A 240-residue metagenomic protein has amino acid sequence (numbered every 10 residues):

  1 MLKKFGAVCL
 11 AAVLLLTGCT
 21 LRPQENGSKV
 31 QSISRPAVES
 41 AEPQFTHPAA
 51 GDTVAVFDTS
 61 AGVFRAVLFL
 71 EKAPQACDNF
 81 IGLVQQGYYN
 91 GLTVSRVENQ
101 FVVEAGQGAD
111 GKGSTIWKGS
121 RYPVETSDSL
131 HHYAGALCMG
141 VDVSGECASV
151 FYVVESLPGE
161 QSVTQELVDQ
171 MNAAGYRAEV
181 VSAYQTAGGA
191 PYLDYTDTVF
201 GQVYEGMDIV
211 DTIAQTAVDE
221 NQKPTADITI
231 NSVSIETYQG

Functional and structural regions predicted by a protein language model:
L2-R22: Sec-dependent N-terminal signal peptides of Gram-positive bacterial secreted proteins and lipoproteins
C19-G240: Cyclophilin-like peptidyl-prolyl cis-trans isomerases
